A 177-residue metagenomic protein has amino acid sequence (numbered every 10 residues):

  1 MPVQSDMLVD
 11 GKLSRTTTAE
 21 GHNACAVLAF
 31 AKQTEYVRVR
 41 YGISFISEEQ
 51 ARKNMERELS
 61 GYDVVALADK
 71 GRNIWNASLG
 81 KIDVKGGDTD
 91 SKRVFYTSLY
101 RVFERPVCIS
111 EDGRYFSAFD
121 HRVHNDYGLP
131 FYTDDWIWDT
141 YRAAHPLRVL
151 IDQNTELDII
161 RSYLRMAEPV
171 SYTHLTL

Functional and structural regions predicted by a protein language model:
M1-F131, R165, P169-Y172: Acidic/polar, glycine-enriched structural segments that form the non-catalytic walls/loops of the carbohydrate-binding
T97-S110, T133-E156: Alpha-helical support elements that line or immediately flank enzyme active sites and cofactor-binding pockets
N154-L164: Extended, well-ordered alpha-helical scaffold segments
T173-L177: Conserved small/polar residues in nucleotide/adenosyl-binding loops
